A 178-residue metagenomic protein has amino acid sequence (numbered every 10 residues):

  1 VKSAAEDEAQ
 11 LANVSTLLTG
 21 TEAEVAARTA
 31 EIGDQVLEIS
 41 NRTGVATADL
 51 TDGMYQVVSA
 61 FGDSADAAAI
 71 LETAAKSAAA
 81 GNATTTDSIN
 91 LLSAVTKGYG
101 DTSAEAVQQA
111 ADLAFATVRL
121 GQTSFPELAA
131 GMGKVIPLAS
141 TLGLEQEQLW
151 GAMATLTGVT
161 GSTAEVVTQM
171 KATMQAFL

Functional and structural regions predicted by a protein language model:
V1-N41, D52-A60, A67-G81, D87-G121 (+3 more regions): Small-residue helix-packing and pore-constriction motifs in hydrophobic alpha-helices
R42-A48: Short amphipathic helix-turn modules centered on a small-residue break
